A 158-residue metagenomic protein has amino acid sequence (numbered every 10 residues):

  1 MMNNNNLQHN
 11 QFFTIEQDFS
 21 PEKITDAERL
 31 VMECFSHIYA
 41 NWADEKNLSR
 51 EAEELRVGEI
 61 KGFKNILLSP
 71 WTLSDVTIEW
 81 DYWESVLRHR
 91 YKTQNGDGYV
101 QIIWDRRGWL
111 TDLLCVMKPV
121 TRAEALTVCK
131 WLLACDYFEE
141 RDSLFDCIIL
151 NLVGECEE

Functional and structural regions predicted by a protein language model:
M1-E158: Sequence/structural signature of long amphipathic alpha-helices that form protein-protein interaction faces
